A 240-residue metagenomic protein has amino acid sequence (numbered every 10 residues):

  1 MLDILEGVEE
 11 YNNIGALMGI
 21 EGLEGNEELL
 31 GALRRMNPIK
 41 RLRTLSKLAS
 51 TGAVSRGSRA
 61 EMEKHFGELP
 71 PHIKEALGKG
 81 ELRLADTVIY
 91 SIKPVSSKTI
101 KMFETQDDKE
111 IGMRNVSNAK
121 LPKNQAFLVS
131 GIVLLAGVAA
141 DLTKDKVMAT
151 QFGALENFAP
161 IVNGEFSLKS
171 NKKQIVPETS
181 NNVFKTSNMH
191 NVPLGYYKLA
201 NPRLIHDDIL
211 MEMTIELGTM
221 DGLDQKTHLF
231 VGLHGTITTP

Functional and structural regions predicted by a protein language model:
M1-P240: Beta-strand-centric surfaces of beta-sandwich/beta-rich domains
